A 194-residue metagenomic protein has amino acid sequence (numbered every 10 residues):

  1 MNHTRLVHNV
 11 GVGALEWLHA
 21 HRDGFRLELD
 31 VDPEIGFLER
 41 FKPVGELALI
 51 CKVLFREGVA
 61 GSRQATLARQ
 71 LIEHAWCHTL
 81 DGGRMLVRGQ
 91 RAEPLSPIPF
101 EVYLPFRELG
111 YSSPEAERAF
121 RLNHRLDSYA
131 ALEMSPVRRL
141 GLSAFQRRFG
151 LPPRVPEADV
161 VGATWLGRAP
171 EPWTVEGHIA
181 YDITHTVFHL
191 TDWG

Functional and structural regions predicted by a protein language model:
M1-V53, G61, R69-E73: Low-complexity, Ser/Thr/Pro/Gly-enriched N-terminal "stalk/linker" regions
N2, G11, G58-S62, S112-S113 (+2 more regions): Serine/threonine-rich low-complexity intrinsically disordered regions
L6, V10, A14, P43-E46 (+7 more regions): Structural recognition of alpha-solenoid helical scaffolds
C51, F55-G58, G110, G194: Helix-turn/linker elements and helix-coil junctions of extended alpha-helical scaffolds
L54-Q90: Post-signal peptide N-terminal segment of secreted/secretory-pathway proteins
W76-G194: Eukaryote-skewed repeat-based solenoidal scaffolds used as protein-protein interaction platforms, primarily
